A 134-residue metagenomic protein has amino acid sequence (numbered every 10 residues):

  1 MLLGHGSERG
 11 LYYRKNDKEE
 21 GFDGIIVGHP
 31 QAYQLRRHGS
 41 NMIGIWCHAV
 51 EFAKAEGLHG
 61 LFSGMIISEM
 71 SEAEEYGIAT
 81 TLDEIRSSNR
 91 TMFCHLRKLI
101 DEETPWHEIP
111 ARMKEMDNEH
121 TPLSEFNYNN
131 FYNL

Functional and structural regions predicted by a protein language model:
M1-E51: Catalytic-core segments of thiol-dependent peptidases
N41-L134: Active-site-proximal C-terminal subdomain of hydrolase catalytic domains
